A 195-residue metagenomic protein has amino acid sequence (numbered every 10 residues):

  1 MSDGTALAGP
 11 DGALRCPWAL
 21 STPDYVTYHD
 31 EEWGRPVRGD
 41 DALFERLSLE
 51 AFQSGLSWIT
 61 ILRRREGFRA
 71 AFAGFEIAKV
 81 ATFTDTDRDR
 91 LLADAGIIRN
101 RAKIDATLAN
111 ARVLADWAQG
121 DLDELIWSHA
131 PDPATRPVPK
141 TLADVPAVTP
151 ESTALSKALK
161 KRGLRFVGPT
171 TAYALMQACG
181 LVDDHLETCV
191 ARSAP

Functional and structural regions predicted by a protein language model:
M1-P195: HhH-family (HhH-GPD) DNA N-glycosylase catalytic core used in base-excision repair
